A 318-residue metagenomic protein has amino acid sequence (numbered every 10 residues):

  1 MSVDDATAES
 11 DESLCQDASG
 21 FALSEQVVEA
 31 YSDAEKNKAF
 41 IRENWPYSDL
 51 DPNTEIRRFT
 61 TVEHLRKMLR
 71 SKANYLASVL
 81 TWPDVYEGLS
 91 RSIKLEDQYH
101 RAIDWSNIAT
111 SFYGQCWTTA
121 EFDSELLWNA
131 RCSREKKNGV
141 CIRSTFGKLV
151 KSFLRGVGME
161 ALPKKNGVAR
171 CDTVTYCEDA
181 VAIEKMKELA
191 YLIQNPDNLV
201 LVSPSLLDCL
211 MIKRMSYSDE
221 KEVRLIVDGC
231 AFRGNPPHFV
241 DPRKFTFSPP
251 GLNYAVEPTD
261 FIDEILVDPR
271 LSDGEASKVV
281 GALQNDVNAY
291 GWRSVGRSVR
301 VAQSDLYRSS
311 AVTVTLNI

Functional and structural regions predicted by a protein language model:
M1-I318: Partner-binding and oligomerization surfaces adjacent to conserved cores of proteins that assemble macromolecular
